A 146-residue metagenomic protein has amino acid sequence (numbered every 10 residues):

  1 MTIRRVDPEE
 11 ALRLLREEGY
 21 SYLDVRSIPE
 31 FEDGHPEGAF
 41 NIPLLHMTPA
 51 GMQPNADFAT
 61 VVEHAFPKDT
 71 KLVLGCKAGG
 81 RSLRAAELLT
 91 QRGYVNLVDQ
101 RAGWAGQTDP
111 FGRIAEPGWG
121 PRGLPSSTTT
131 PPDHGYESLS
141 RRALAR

Functional and structural regions predicted by a protein language model:
M1-Y20, I28-K71, S82-R146: Rhodanese-like catalytic fold shared by cysteine-dependent sulfurtransferases and DSP/PTP-type phosphatases
D24, G79: Conserved G/P- and acidic residue-centered "switch" motifs that form tight phosphate/ATP-binding loops in soluble
L74-G75: Short, surface-exposed ligand- or partner-binding patches at beta-edge/loop junctions that are enriched in aromatics
